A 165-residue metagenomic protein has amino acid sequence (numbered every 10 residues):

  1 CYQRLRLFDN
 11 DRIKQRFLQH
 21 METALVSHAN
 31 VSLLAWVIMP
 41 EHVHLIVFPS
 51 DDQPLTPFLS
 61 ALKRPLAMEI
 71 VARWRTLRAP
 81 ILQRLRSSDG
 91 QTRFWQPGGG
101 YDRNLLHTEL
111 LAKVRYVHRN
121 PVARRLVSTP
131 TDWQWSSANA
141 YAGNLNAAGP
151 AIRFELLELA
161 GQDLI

Functional and structural regions predicted by a protein language model:
C1-I165: Short catalytic/metal-binding and nucleic-acid-binding patches
